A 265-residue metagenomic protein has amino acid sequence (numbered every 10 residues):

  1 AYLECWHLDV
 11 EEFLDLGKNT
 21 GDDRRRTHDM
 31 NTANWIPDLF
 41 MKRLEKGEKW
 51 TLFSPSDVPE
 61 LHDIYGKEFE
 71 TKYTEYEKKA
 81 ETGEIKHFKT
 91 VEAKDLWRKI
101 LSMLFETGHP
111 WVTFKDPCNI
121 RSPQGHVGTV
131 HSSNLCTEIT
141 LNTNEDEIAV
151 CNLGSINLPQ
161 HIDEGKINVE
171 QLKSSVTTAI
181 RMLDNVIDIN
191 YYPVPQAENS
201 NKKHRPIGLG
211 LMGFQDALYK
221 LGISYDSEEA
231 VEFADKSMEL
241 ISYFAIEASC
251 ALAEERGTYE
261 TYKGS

Functional and structural regions predicted by a protein language model:
A1-V169, Y192-N199, A245-G264: Active-site cavity-forming subdomains of large catalytic enzyme subunits
E12, S155, D184, R205-K220: Contiguous, well-ordered alpha-helical segments that form the cores/surfaces of helical PPI scaffolds
D15, H126-V127, P206-G213, I241-F244: Short glycine/threonine-rich loop-to-helix capping motif typified by GTGT followed within a few residues by an Asp-Pro
N34, T90, K94, K173 (+4 more regions): Electropositive phosphate-/nucleotide-binding environments in soluble metabolic enzymes
I148-G154, T178-R181, M212: Short coil-to-beta-strand
E164-K173, G222-D226: Structural helix-adjacent loops and short alpha-helical linkers that scaffold large soluble proteins
S175-E198, K202, P206, S224-S265: Internal maturation/activation junctions in enzymes
